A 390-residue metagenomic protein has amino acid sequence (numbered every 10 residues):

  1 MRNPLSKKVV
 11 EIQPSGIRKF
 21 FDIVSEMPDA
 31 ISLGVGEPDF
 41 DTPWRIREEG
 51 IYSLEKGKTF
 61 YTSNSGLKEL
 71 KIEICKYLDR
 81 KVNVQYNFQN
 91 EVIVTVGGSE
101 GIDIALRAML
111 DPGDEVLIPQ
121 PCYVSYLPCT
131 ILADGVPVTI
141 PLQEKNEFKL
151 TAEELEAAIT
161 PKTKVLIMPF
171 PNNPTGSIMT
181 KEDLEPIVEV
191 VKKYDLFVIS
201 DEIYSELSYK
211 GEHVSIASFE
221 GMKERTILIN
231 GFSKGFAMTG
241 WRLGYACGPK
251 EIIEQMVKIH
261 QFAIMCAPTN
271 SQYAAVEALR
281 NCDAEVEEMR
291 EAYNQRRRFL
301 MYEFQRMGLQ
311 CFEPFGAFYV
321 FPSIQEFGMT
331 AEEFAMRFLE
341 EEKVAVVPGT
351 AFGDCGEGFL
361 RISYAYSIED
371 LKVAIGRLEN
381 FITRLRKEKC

Functional and structural regions predicted by a protein language model:
R2-L5, V10-Q13, I23-M27, I31 (+2 more regions): PLP-dependent class I/II
K56-K58: Conserved nucleotide-sugar phosphate-binding/catalytic loop shared by glycosyltransferases and other
F60-Y61, Y204: Intrinsically disordered, tyrosine-centered linear signaling motifs in cytosolic regions
Y61-V96: Conserved N-terminal alpha-helix of the aminotransferase class I/II PLP-enzyme fold
